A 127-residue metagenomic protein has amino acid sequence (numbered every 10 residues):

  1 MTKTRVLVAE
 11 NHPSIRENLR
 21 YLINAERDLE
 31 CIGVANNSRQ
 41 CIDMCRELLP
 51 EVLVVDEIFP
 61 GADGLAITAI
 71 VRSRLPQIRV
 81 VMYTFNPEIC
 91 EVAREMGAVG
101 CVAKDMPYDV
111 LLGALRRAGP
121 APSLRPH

Functional and structural regions predicted by a protein language model:
K3-I15, L19, I23, L53: Conserved acidic segment of CheY-like receiver
N37-Q40, D63-A66: Acidic catalytic/metal-coordinating carboxylates
D56-E57: Active-site residues of response regulator receiver
P60: The feature encodes the CheY-like receiver
L65-P76: Short amphipathic alpha-helix used as the core "switch/output" element in two-component signaling
A66, F85-V102, M106-G113: Alpha4 helix (beta4-alpha4-beta5 surface) of REC/receiver domains from two-component response regulators
V81-Y83: Hydrophobic/aromatic residues positioned on beta-strands within the core alpha/beta folds
R116-H127: The C-terminal output helix
